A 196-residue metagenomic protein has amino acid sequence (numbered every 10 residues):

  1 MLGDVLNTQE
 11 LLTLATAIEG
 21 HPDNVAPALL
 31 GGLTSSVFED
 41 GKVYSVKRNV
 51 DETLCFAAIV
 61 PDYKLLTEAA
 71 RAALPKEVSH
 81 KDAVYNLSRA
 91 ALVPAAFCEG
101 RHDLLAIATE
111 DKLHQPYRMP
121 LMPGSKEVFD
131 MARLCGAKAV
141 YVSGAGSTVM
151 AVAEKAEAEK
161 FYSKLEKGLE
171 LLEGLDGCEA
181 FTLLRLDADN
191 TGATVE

Functional and structural regions predicted by a protein language model:
M1-Y44: Gly/Ser-rich oxyanion-binding loop with an adjacent helix/lid that shapes the negatively charged ligand pocket
I18-G20, A26-L29, K47-E52, Y85-N86 (+2 more regions): Solvent-exposed alpha-helices and their adjacent loops that cap or buttress functional pockets in soluble metabolic
V25-A28, L33-S36, A57, V149-A151 (+1 more regions): Short beta-strand scaffold segments in enzyme catalytic cores
A28-G31, V37, A58-D62, V142-G144 (+1 more regions): Short beta-strand segments
S36-V46, V50-A69: A glycine/threonine-rich phosphate-anchoring loop and its flanking beta-alpha core in nucleotide/phosphate-binding
A57-P120: Active-site rim beta-loop-alpha module in soluble metabolic enzymes
F97-E196: Glycine-rich, charge-dense phosphate/pyrophosphate-binding loop(s) and the adjacent flexible "lid"/catalytic subdomain
